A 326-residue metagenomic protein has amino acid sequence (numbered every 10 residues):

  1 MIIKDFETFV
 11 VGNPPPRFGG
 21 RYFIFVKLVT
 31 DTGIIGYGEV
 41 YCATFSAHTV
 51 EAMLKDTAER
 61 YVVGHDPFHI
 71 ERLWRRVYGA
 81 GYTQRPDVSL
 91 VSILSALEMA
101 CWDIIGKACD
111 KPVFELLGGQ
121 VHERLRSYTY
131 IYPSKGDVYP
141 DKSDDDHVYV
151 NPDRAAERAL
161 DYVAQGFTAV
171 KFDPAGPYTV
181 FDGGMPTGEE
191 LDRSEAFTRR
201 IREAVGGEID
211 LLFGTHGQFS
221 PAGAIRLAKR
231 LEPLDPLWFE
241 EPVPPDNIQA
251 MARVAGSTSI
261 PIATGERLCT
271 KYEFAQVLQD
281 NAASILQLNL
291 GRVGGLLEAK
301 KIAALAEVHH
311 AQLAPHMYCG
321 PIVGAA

Functional and structural regions predicted by a protein language model:
M1-A43: Structured beta-strand/loop patches that form or line metal/cofactor-binding pockets in enzymes
M1-N13, V77, G81, K107 (+1 more regions): N-terminal amphipathic alpha-helix/helix-capping segment at the start of soluble metabolic enzymes
I3, G33, A58, L97 (+6 more regions): Conserved, mostly hydrophobic/aromatic
V29-C109: Metal- or metallocofactor-binding catalytic centers and their adjacent structured scaffolds across diverse enzyme
E39, L94, E190, F213-S220 (+4 more regions): Glycine- and other small-residue-rich loops at beta-strand/loop junctions that grip anionic moieties
H48, D56, R72, K229 (+2 more regions): Shared catalytic-loop signature of beta/alpha-barrel
R124, T129-A252, S257: Metal-dependent enolase-superfamily TIM-barrel catalytic cores that perform enediolate-based chemistry
